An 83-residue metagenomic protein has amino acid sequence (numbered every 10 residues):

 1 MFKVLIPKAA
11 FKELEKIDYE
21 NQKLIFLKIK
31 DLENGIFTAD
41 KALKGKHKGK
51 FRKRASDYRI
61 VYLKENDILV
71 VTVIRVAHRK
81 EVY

Functional and structural regions predicted by a protein language model:
M1-K12, K16, E20-K23, F37 (+2 more regions): Enriched for short, Lys/Arg-rich terminal
Q22, F26-K30: Short, well-structured alpha-helical segments
K30-K53: A short, surface-exposed loop/turn module that caps and links secondary-structure elements
